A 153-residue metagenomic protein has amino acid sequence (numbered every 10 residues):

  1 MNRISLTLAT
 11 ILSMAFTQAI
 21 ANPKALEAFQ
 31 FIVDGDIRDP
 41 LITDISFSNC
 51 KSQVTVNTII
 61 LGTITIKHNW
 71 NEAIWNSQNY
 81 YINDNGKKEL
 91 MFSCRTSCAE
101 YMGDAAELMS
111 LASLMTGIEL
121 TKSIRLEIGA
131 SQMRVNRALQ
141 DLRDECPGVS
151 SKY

Functional and structural regions predicted by a protein language model:
M1-L6: Bacterial N-terminal signal peptides that target proteins for export
L8-L12: Hydrophobic helical h-region of N-terminal Sec-dependent signal peptides in bacterial secretory/periplasmic proteins
F16-Q18: N-terminal signal peptide c-region/cleavage motif recognized by signal peptidases
I20-K51: Anionic N-terminal interaction surfaces
N49-K51, S93-A99, E145-V149: Sequence contexts marking disulfide-bonded cysteines in secreted/extracellular proteins
K67-Y81: Phosphoinositide-dependent membrane-docking surfaces
N83-E119, S123: Short, surface-exposed polybasic-and-hydrophobic patches located at secondary-structure transitions
A112-Y153: C-terminal partner/receptor-binding element of secreted or periplasmic proteins
